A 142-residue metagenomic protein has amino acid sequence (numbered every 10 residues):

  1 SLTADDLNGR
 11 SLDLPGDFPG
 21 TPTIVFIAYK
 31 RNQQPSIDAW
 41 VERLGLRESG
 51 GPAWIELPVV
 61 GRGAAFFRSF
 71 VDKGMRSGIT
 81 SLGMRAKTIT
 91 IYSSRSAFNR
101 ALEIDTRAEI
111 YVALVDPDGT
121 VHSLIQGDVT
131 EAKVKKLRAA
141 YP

Functional and structural regions predicted by a protein language model:
S1-P15, R85-K87: N-terminal "domain-start" segment that seeds a small globular fold
D13-G16, I125-G127: Short amphipathic beta-strand/extended segments with alternating polar/hydrophobic composition
G16-I37, W54: Short active-site neighborhood of thiol/selenol oxidoreductases, capturing the structured segment around
F18-P19, D105-R107: Extracellular/periplasmic catalytic domains that process cell-envelope and extracellular macromolecules
P19, Y29-K30, V60, P117-D118 (+1 more regions): Solvent-exposed coil/turn segments that connect beta secondary-structure elements in extracytoplasmic/periplasmic
N32-S81: Structural microenvironment flanking redox-active thiols in thiol-disulfide oxidoreductases
I55-L57, S69-T106: Short, internal strand/loop/helix patches that form the active-site neighborhood or redox-interaction surface
R100, A108-P142: Thiol-/selenol-based redox modules, centered on thioredoxin-like and closely related oxidoreductase domains
